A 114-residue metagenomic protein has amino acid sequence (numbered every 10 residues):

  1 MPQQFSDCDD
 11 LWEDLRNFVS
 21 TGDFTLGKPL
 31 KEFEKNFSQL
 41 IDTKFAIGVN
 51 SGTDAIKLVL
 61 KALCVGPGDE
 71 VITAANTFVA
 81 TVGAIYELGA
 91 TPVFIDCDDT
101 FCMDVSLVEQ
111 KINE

Functional and structural regions predicted by a protein language model:
M1-A62, G66, E87-L88, E109: Conserved PLP-binding active-site segment in aminotransferase class I/II-type PLP enzymes
K61-E114: PLP-dependent aminotransferase-like
